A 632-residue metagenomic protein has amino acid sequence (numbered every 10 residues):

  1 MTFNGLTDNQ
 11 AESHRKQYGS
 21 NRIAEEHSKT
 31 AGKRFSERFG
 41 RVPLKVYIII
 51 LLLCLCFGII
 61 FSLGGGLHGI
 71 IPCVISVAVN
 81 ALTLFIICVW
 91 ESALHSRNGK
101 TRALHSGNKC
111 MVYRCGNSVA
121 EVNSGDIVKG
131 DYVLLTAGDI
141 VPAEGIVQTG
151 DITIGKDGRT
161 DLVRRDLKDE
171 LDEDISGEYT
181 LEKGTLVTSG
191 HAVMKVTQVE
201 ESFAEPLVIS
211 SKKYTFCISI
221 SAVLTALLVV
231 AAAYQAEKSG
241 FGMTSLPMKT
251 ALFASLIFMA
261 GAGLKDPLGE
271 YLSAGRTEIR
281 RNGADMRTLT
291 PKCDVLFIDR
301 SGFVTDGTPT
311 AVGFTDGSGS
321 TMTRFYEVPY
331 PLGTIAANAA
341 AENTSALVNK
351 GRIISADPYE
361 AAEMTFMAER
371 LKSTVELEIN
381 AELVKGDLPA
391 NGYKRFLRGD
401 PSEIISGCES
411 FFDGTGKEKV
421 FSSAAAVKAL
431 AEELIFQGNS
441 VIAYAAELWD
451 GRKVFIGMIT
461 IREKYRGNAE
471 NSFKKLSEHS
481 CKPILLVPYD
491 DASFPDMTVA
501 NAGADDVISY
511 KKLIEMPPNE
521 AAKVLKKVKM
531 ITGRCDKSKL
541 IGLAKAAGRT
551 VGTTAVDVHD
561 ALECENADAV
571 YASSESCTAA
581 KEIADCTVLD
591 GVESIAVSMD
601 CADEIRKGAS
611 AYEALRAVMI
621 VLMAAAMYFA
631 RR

Functional and structural regions predicted by a protein language model:
M1-Y18, I175-S202, A567-C586: Short, non-transmembrane cytosolic segments of multipass membrane proteins
G5-Y47, G58-V74, P206-K212, R632: Structural motif at membrane-water interfaces of alpha-helical integral membrane proteins
A11, F39, E91-H95, G130 (+21 more regions): Residue-level signature of catalytic and energy-coupling elements of molecular machines, predominantly ATP/GTP-dependent
I60-G64, H68-K109, R114, P206-R300 (+4 more regions): Hydrophobic alpha-helical transmembrane segments
S106-K212, I335, M516-V524: Cytosolic catalytic regions of P-type ion-transporting ATPases
F216-S221, R324-D496, P517-E520, S538-K539 (+1 more regions): Signature of the cytosolic headpiece of P-type E1-E2 ATPases
D306-P329, D568-C577: Basic, amphipathic juxtamembrane/active-site segments that coordinate anionic phosphate or diphosphate groups
L448-A611, L615: Conserved ATP-binding TGD loop and adjacent catalytic N/P-domain core of P-type ATPases
